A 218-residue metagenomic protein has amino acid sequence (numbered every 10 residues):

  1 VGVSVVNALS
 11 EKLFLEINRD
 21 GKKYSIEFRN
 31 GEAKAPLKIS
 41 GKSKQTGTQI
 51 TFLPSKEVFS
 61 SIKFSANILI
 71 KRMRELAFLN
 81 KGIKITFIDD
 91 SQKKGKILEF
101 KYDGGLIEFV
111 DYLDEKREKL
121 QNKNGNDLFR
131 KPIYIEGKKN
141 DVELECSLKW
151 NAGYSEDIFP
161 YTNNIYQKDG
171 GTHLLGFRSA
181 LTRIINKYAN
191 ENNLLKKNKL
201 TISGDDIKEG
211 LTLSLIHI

Functional and structural regions predicted by a protein language model:
V1-Y112: GHKL-type ATPase core
N67, R74-L76, G82, T86-S214: GHKL/Histidine-kinase-like ATPase module
I216-I218: Conserved small/polar residues in nucleotide/adenosyl-binding loops
